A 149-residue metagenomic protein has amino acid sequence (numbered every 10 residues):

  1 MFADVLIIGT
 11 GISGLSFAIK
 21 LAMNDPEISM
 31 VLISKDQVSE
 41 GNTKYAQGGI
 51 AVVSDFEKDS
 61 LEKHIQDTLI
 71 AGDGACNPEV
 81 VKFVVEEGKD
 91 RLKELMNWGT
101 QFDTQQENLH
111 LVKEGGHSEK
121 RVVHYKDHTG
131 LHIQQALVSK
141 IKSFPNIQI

Functional and structural regions predicted by a protein language model:
M1-F2, E114: A short, basic/flexible loop-to-alpha-helix module at the beginning of a structural domain
A3-L32: N-terminal Rossmann-like FAD-binding beta1-loop-alpha1 element of flavoenzymes
S29, K35-I149: Conserved N-terminal/central alpha/beta ligand/cofactor-binding core
